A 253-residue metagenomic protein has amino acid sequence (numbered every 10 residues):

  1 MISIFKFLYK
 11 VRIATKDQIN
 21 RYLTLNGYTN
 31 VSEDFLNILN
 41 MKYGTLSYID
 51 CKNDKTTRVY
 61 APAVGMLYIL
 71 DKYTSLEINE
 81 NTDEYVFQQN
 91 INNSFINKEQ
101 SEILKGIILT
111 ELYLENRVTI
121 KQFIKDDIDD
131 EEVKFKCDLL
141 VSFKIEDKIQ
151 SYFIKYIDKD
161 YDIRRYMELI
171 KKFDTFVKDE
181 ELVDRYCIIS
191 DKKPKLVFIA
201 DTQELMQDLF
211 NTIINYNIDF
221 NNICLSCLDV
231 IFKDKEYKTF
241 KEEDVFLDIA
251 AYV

Functional and structural regions predicted by a protein language model:
M1-Q88, N92, I96: Nuclease-adjacent, charged terminal/linker segments that flank catalytic cores
D83, Q89-V253: Electrostatic, structured charged patches in enzyme active sites and in nucleic-acid/phosphate-binding
